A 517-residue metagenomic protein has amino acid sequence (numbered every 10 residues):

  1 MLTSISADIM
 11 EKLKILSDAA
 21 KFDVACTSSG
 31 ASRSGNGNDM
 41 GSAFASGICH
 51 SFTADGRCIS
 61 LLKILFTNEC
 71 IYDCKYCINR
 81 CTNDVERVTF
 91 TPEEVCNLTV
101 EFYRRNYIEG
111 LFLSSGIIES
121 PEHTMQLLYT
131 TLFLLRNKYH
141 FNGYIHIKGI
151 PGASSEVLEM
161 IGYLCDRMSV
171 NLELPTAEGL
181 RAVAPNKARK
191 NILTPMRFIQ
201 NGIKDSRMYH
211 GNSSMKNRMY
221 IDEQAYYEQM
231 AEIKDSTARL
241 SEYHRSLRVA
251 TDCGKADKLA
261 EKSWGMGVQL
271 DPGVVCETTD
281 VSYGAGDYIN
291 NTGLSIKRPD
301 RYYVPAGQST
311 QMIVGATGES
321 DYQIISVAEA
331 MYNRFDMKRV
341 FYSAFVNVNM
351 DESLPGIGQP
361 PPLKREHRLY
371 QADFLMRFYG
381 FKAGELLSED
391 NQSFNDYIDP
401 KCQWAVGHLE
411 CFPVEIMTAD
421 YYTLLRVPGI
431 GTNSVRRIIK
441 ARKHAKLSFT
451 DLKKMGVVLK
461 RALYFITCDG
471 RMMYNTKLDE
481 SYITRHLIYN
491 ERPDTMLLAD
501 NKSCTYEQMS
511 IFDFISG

Functional and structural regions predicted by a protein language model:
M1-E69, V458, I466, Y474-C504 (+1 more regions): Flexible, acidic/Gly-rich N-terminal and inter-domain linker regions that tether and position cofactor-handling modules
S32-S34, S214-I221, F345-M350, E385-K401: A glycine-rich phosphate-binding loop feature that marks nucleotide/adenosyl-phosphate handling sites
L61, C74, L113, V170 (+3 more regions): Conserved, mostly hydrophobic/aromatic
L62-I64, E93-R104, S295-I296: Short, charged beta->alpha transition segments
I64-E93: Canonical Radical SAM [4Fe-4S] cluster-binding loop centered on the CxxxCxxC motif and its immediate flanking residues
C96, E119-G380: Conserved AdoMet/S-adenosylmethionine-binding subsite of the radical SAM
S353-L425, R461-G517: Long, highly charged, low-complexity intrinsically disordered interaction regions that mediate electrostatic DNA/RNA
